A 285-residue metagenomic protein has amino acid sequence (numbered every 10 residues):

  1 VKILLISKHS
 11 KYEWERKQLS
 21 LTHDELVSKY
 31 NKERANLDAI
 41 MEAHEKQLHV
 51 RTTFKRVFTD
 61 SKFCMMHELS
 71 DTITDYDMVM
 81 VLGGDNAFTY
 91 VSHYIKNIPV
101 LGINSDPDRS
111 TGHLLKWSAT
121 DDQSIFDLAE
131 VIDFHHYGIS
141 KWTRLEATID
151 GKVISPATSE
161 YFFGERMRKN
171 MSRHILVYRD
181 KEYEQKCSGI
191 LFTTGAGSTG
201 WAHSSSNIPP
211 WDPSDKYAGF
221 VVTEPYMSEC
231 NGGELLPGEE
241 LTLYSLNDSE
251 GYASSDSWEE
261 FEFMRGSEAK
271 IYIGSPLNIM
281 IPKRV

Functional and structural regions predicted by a protein language model:
I3-H9, W14, H23-L26, M41-L69 (+2 more regions): Catalytic phosphate-donor-binding core of small-molecule kinases
K17-Q18, V91-Y94, H203-S206: Short amphipathic alpha-helical segments
D77-M78: Structural motif
V81-D85: N-terminal glycine-rich "phosphate-gripper" loop used for MgATP/nucleotide binding and carboxylate activation
A87-T89: Short, well-ordered alpha-helical microsegments
S92-D106: A short, gly/pro- and small-residue-rich
T193-A196: Conserved binding/recognition cores within well-folded domains
